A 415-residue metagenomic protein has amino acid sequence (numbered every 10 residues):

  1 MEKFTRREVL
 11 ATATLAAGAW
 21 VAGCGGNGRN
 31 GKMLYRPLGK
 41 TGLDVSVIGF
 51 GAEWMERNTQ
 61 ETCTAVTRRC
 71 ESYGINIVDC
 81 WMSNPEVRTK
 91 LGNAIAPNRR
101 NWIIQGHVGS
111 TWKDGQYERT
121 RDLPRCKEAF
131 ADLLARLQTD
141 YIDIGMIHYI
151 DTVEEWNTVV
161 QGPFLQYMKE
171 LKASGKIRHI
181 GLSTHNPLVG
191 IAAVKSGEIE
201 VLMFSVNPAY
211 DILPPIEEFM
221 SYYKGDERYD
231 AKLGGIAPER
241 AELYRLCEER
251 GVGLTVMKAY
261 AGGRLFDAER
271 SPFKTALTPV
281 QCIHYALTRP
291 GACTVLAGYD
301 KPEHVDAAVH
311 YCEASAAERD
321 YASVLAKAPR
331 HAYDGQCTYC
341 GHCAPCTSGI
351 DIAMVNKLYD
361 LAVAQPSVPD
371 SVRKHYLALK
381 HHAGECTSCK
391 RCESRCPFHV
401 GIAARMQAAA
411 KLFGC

Functional and structural regions predicted by a protein language model:
M1-A16: N-terminal secretory signal peptides and thylakoid transit peptides that target proteins across membranes
G23-I48, A52: C-terminal segment of N-terminal export signals and the immediately downstream linker at the start of the mature
L38, F50, V78, I104 (+5 more regions): Conserved, mostly hydrophobic/aromatic
K40-G42, G92-R100, A135-Q138, V194-G197: Acidic (Asp/Glu)-rich catalytic clusters
N58-R69, D122-R136, N186-A192, P279-I283: Short, acidic/polar
A135-E155: Active-site groove signature of glycoside hydrolases
I150-M354, A364-A378, A404: Beta/alpha (TIM)-barrel catalytic core signal, keyed to glycine-rich beta->alpha loops juxtaposed to Asp/Glu that bind
G335-G349, A383-F398: Local cysteine-cluster metal-coordination motifs and their immediate loop/turn environment, predominantly Fe-S cluster
